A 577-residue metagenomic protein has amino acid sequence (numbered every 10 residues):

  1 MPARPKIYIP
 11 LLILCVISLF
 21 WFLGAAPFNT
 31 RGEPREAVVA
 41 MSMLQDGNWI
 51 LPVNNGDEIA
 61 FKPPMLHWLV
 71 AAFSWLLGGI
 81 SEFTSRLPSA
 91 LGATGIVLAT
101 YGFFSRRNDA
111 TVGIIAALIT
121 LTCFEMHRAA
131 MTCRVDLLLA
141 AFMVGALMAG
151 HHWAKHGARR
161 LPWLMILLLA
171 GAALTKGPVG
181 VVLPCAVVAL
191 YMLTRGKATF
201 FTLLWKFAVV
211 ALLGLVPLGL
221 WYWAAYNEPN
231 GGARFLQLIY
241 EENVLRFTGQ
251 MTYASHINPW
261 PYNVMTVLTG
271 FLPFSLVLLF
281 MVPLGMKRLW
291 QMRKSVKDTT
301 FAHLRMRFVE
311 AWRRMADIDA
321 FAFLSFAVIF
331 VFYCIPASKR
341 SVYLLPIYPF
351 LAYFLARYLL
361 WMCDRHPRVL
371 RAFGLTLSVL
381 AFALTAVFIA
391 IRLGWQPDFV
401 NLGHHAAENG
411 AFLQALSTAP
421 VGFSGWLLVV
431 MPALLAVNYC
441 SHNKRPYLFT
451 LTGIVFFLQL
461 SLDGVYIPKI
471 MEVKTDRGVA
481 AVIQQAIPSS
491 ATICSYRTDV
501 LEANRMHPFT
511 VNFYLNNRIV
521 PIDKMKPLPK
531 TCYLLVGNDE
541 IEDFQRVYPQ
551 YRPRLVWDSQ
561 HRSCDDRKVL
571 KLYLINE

Functional and structural regions predicted by a protein language model:
M1-R371, L393-W395, D566-V569: Membrane-integral, polyisoprenol-dependent glycosyltransferases of the GT-C/oligosaccharyltransferase superfamily
P2-R4, W163, L284-E577: Membrane-embedded architecture of ER/inner-membrane glycosylation machinery
